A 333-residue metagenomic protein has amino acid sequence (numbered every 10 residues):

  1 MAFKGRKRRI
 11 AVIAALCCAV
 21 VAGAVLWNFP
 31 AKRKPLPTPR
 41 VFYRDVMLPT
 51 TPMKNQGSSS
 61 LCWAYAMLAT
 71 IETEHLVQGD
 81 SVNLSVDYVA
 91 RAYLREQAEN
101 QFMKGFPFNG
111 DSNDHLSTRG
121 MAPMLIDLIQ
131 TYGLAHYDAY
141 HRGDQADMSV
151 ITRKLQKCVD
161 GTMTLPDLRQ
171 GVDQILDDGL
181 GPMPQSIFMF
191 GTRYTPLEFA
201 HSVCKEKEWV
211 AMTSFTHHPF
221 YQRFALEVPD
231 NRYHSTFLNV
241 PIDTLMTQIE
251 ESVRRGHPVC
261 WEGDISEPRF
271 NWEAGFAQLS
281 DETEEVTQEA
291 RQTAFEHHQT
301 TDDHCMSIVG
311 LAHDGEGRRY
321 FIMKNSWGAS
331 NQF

Functional and structural regions predicted by a protein language model:
A2-C17: N-terminal Sec-pathway targeting helices
C18-W27: Hydrophobic alpha-helical membrane-insertion segments, chiefly the h-region of N-terminal signal peptides
W27-P30, T51, Q170-F333: Active-site signature of cysteine proteases
N28-P39: Ser/Thr/Pro/Gly-rich low-complexity linker/stalk segments immediately outside membranes or between
L48-S59: A short glycine/serine-rich beta->alpha loop
G57-I71, H115-D127, H304-C305: Active-site nucleophilic cysteine motif
M67-L76, Q130-L134, R254, H313: Sec-exported extracytoplasmic/periplasmic mature domains
V82-F190: Papain-like cysteine protease catalytic cores
